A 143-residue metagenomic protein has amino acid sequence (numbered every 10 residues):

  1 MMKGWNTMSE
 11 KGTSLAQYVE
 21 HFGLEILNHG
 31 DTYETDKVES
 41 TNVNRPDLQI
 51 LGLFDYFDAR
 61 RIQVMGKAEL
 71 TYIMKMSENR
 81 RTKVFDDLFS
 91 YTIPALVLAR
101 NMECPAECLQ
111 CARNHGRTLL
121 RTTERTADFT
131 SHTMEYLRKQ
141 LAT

Functional and structural regions predicted by a protein language model:
M2-I73, S77-R80: N-terminal accessory targeting/assembly segments
R61-Q63, I93-V97: Hydrophobic beta-strand segments of well-ordered beta-sheets in folded domains
E78, T82-K83, S90, C104: Switch/coupling subdomain of P-loop NTPase systems
F89-P94, N114-G116: Short, surface-exposed connector motifs at secondary-structure boundaries
A95-R100, L119-T123: Short beta-strand elements of ligand-binding domains
E103-Q110: Short, glycine/polar-rich helix-capping loops at beta-to-alpha or helix-loop-helix junctions that flank or form
H115-T143: Long, charge-dense
